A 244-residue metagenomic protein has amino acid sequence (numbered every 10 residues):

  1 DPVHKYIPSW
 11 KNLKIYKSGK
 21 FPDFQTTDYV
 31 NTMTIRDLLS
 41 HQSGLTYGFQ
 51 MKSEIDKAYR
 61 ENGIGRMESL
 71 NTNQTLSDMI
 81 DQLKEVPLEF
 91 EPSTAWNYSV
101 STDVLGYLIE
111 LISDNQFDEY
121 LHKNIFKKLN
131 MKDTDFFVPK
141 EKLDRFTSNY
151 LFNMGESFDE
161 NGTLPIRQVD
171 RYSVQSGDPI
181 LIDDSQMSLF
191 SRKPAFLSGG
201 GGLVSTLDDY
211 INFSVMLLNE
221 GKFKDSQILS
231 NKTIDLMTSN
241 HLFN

Functional and structural regions predicted by a protein language model:
V3: Acidic-enriched catalytic cores of C-N bond-cleaving enzymes acting on peptides and small amides
P8: Globin-like tetrapyrrole-binding proteins
N12-N244: Short, surface-exposed loop or secondary-structure junction motifs that flank catalytic or metal-binding residues
